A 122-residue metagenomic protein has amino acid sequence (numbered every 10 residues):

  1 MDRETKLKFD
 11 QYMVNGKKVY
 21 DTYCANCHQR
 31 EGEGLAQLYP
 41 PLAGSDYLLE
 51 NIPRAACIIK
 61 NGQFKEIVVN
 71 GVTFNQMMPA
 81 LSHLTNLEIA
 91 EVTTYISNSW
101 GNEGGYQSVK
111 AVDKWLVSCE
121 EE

Functional and structural regions predicted by a protein language model:
M1-V19: Electrostatic cytochrome c docking/interface patches
R3-K6, D21, L38, C57 (+2 more regions): Generic signal for short, ordered secondary-structure residues within or immediately flanking folded domains
Y12-G16, N51, A55, E88 (+1 more regions): Stable alpha-helical elements in mature extracytoplasmic
G16, Y20-R30, M78, V92-I96: The canonical Cys-X-X-Cys-His
K17, N26-V69: A contiguous binding-surface segment within folded domains or other stable secondary-structure elements
A36-A43, F64-E120: Axial heme c-ligation environment in periplasmic c-type cytochrome domains
